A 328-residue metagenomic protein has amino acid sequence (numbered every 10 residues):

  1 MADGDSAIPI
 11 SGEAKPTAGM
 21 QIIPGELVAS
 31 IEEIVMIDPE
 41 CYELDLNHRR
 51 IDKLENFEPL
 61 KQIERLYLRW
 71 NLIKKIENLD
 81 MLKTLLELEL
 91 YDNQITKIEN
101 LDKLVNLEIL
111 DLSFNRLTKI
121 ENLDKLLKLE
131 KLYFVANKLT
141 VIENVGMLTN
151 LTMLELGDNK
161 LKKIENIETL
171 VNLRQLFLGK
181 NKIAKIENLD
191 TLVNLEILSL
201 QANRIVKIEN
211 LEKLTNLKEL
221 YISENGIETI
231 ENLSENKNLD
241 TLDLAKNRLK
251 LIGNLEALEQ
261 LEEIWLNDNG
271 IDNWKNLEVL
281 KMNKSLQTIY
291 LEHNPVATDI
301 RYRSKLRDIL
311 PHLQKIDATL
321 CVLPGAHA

Functional and structural regions predicted by a protein language model:
M1-K97, V105-T118, L127-K163, E168-A184 (+7 more regions): The feature captures the LRR N-terminal capping module
L239-N269, W274: A contiguous binding-surface segment within folded domains or other stable secondary-structure elements
